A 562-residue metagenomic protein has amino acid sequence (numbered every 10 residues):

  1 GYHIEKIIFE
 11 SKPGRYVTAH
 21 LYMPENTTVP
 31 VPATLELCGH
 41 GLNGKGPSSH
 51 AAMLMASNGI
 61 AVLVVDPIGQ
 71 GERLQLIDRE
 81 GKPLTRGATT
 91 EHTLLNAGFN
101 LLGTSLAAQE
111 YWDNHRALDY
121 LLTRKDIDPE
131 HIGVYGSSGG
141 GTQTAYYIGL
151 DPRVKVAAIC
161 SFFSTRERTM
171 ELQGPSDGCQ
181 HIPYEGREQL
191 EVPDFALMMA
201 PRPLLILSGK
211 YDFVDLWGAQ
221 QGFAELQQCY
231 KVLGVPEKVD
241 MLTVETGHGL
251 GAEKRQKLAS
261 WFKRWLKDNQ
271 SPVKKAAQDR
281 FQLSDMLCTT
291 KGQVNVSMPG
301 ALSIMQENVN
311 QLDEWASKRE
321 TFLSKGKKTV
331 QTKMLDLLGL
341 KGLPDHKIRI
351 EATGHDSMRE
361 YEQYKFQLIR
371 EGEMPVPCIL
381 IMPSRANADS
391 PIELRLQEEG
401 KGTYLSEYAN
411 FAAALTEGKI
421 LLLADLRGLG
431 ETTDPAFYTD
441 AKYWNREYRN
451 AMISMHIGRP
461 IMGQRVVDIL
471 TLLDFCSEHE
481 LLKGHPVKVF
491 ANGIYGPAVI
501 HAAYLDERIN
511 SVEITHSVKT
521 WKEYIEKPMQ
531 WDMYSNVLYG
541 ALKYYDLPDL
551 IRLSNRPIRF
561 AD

Functional and structural regions predicted by a protein language model:
G1-Y16, A200, L204-P377, I381-E393 (+5 more regions): Alpha/beta-hydrolase-fold serine-hydrolase catalytic core, especially in secreted/extracellular enzymes
Y22-P24, V65, Y135-S137, T142-A145 (+10 more regions): Generic beta-strand/beta-sheet core signal
E25, P30, P47, L258 (+1 more regions): Extended acidic/polar, glycine-enriched regions that form or flank non-catalytic beta-rich accessory modules
T28-T123, T165-P175, H181, N387-H479 (+1 more regions): Cap/lid segment of the alpha/beta-hydrolase catalytic domain
L42-H50, T85-R86, L101-Q109, V134-A145 (+5 more regions): Alpha-helix capping and helix-loop boundary segments enriched in small/acidic/polar residues
N58, R116-E188, L472-Y544, D549-R552: Primarily recognizes the serine-hydrolase "nucleophile elbow" in alpha/beta-hydrolase and SGNH/GDSL folds
H131, Y135-S138, T144-I148, R153 (+5 more regions): Catalytic-domain carbohydrate-binding cleft regions of carbohydrate-active enzymes
